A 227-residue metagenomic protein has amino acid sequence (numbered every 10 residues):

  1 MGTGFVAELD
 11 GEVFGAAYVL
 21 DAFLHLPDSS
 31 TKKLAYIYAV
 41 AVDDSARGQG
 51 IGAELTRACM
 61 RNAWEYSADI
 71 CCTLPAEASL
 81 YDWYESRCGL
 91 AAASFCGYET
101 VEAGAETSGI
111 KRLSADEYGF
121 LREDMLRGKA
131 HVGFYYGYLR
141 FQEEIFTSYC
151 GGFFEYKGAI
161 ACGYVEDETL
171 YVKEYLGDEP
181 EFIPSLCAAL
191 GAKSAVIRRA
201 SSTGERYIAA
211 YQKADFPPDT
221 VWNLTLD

Functional and structural regions predicted by a protein language model:
M1-G2: Hydrophobic, proline/glycine-rich low-complexity stretches
V6, E12-A22, L34-Y36, A41 (+3 more regions): Conserved beta-strand in the GNAT
A22-D28: Active-site cofactor/substrate anionic-group-binding motifs, chiefly glycine- and Lys/Arg-rich phosphate-binding loops
A39-V42, G48-A63, D178-A189: Conserved acetyl-CoA-binding loop-helix of GNAT-fold acetyltransferases
L55, C59, A68-F95: Long, hydrophobic, well-ordered secondary-structure blocks that form the structural core and pocket-lining surfaces
A63-A76, G191-S201: Conserved GNAT acetyl-CoA-binding A-motif
E85-E106, D167, V172-P180, P184-D227: Active-site/acyl-donor-binding loops of N-acyltransferases
R87-K173: Amide-forming acyltransferase catalytic core, primarily the GNAT-like/NAT-type and related acyltransferase folds
